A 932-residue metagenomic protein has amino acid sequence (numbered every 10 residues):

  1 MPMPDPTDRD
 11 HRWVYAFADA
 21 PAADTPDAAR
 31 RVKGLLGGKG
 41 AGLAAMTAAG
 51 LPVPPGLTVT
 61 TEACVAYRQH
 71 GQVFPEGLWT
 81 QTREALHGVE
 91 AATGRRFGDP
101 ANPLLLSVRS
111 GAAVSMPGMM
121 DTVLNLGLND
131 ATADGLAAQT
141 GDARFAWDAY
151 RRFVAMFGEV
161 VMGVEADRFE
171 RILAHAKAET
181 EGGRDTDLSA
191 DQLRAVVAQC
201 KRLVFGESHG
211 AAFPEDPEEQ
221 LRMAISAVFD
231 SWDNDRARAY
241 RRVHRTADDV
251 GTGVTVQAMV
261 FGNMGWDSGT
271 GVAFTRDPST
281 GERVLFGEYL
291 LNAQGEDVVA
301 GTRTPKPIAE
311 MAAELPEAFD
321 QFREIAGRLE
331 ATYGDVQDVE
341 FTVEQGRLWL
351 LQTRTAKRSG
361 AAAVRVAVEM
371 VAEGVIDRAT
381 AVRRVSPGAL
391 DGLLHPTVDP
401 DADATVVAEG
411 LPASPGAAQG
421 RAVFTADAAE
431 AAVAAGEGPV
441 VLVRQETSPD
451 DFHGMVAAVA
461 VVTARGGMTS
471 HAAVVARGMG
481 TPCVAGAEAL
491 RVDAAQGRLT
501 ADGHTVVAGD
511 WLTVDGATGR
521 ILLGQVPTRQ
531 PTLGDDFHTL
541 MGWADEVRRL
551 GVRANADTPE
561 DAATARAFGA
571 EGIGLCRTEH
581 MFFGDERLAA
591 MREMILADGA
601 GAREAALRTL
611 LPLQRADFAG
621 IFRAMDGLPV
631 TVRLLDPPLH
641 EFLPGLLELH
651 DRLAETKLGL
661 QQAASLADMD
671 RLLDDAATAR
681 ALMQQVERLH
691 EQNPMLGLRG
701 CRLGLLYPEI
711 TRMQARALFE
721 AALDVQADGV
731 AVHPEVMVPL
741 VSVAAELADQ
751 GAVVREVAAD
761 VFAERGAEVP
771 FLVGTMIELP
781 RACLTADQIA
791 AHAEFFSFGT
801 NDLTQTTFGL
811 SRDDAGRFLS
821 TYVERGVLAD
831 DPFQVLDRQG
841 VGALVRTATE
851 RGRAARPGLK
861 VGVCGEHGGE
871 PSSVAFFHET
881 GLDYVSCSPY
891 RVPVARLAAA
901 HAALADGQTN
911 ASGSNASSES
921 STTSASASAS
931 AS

Functional and structural regions predicted by a protein language model:
P2-T405, G438-V441, S448-H453, V459 (+9 more regions): Nucleotide/phosphate-binding sheet-loop regions of phosphoryl- and nucleotidyl-transfer enzymes
L57, A464-G466, A485-E488, C576 (+2 more regions): Short beta->alpha connector loops at strand-helix junctions that form conserved, small/polar/Pro-enriched
R109-S110, L533-D536, W543-T909: Conserved alpha/beta-domain cores
L351-T353, V507-N555, D561: C-terminal domain-closing interface element
V375-A457, R520-I521, Q525-V526, F537 (+2 more regions): Protease-associated
V459-R465, C483, G862: A short, small-residue-rich loop immediately preceding and capping a beta-strand
M479-T481: Residues forming the flavin
Q908-S932: Intrinsically disordered, low-complexity terminal tails and inter-domain linkers enriched for S/T/G/P/D/E
